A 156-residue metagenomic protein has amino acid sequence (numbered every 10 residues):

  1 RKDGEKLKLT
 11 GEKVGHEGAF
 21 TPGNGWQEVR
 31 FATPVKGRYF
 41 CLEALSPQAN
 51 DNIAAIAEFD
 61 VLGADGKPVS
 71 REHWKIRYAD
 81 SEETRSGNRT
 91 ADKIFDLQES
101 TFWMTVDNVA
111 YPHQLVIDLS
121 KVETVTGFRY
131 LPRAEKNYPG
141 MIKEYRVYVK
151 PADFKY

Functional and structural regions predicted by a protein language model:
R1-L9, P22-H73, E83-Y156: Aromatic, loop-rich ligand-recognition surfaces of beta-strand-rich domains
T10-F20: Solvent-exposed serine/threonine-rich low-complexity stretches and specific carbohydrate-binding patches
I76-D80: Compositionally biased low-complexity segments at domain edges in trafficked proteins and select soluble regulators
